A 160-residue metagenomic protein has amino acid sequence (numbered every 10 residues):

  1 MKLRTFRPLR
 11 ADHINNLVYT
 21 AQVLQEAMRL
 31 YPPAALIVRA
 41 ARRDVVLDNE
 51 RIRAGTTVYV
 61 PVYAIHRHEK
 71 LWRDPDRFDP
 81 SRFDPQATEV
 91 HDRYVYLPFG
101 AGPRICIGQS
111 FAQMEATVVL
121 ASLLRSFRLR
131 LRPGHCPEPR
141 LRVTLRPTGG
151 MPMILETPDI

Functional and structural regions predicted by a protein language model:
F6-D48: Conserved cytochrome P450 K-helix E-x-x-R motif and the immediately C-terminal K′/meander segment
R10-V18, C106-G108, L141-V143: Conserved, non-catalytic sequence blocks in retroelement Pol enzymes and Pol-derived host proteins
I14, V60-T88: Conserved cytochrome P450 K-helix/beta-meander segment immediately N-terminal to the heme-binding cysteine loop
S110-R146: Cytochrome P450 heme-binding "Cys pocket" and the immediately downstream C-terminal segment
T148-I160: C-terminal helix/juxtamembrane-tail motif
